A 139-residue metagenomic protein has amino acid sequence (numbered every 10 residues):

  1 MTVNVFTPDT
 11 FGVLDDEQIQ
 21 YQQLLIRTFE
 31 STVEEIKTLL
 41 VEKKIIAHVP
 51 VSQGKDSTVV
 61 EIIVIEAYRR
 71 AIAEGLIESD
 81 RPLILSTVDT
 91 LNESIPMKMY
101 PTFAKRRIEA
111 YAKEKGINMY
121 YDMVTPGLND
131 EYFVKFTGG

Functional and structural regions predicted by a protein language model:
T2-G139: ATP-dependent adenylation/nucleotidyltransferase module used to activate substrates
